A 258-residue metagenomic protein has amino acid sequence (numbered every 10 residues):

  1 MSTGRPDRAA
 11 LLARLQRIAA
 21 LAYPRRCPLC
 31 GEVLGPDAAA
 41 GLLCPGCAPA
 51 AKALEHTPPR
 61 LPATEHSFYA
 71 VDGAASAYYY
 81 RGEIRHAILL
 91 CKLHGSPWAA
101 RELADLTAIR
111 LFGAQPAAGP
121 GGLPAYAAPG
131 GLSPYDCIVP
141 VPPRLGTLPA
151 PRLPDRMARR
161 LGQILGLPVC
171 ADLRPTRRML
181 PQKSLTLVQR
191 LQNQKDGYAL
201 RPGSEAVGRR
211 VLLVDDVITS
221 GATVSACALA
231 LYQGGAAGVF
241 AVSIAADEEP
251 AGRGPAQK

Functional and structural regions predicted by a protein language model:
M1-D215, T219-K258: Glycine-rich phosphate/pyrophosphate-handling loop used in enzymes and phosphotransfer proteins
